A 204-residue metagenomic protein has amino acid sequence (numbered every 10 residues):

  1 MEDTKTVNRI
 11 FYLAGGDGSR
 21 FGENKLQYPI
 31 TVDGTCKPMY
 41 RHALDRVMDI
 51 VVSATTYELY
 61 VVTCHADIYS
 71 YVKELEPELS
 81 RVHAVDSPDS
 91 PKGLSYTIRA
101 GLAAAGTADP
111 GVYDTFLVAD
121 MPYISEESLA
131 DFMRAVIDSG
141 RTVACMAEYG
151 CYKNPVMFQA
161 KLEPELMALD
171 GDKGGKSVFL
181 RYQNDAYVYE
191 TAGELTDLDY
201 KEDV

Functional and structural regions predicted by a protein language model:
E2-I10, P164-V204: Conserved alpha/beta core of the MobA/IspD/sugar-nucleotide pyrophosphorylase nucleotidyltransferase superfamily
K5-T63: N-terminal glycine-rich phosphate-binding loop and ensuing alpha1 helix
A14, T63-C64, V118, C145: Short beta-strand/turn micro-motifs composed of small residues that flank or help shape donor/cofactor-binding pockets
F21-K25, T31-P38, P88-Y96, E127 (+1 more regions): Residues at secondary-structure transition points
I30, V85-S87, M146, Y189 (+1 more regions): Hydrophobic residues at beta-strand termini and immediately following loops that shape nucleotide-binding pockets
A43-G111: Conserved N-terminal catalytic core of the sugar/cofactor nucleotidyltransferase
P91-A160, P164: Conserved beta-loop-beta/alpha segment of the NTase-like Rossmann-fold superfamily that binds/positions NTPs
